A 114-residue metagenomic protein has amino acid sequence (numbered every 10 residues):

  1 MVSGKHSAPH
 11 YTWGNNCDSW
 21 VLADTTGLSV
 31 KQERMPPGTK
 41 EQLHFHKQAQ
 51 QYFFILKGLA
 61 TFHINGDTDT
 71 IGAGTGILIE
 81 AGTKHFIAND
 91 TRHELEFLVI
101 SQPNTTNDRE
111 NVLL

Functional and structural regions predicted by a protein language model:
M1-L28, R109-L114: A short, N-terminal "cap"/entry segment at the start of jelly-roll beta-barrel domains of the cupin/DSBH fold
T26-G27, Q48, R92-H93: Short strand-connecting beta-turns/loops that link adjacent beta-strands
K31-H46: Conserved short histidine dyad/triad with adjacent acidic residue
K40-Q42, T61, I77, A81-I87: Histidine-centered metal-chelating micro-motifs
Q48-Q50, I55-A60: Glycine- and acidic-residue-biased ligand/ion/polar-headgroup-sensing regions
L59-T61, T68, K84, E94: Structural motif
D67-A81: Short acidic-glycine-tyrosine-enriched beta hairpin
A81-N107: Ligand-binding loop in jelly-roll beta-barrel domains
